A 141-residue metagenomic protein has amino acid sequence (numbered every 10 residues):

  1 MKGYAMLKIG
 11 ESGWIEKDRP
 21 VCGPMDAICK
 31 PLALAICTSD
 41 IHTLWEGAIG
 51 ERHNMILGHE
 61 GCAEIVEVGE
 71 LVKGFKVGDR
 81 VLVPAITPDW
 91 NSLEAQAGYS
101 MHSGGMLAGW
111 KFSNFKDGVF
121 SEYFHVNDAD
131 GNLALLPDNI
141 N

Functional and structural regions predicted by a protein language model:
M1-Y4: Short structural boundary motif marking the start of a folded domain
L7, D18-R19, R52-G58, K111-D117 (+1 more regions): Short Gly/Pro-enriched turn/cap motifs at secondary-structure boundaries
K8-G10, G23: Residue-level recognition of beta-strand termini and adjacent short loop/turns
G10-I15, T38-S39: Short N-terminal binding/cap micro-motifs at the start of the first secondary-structure element
P20-L34, W45-Q96, P137-N139: Glycine-rich beta-strand-centered segment in the early N-terminal region that forms part of a ligand/cofactor-binding
S39-W45: Cytochrome P450 core scaffold surrounding the K-helix E-X-X-R motif and the conserved "meander" helix-loop region
I41, G74-K76, S103: Short, solvent-exposed secondary-structure boundary/capping segments
D89-N141: NAD(P)H dinucleotide-binding glycine-rich loop of Rossmann-like/cofactor-binding domains, especially the beta1-alpha1
